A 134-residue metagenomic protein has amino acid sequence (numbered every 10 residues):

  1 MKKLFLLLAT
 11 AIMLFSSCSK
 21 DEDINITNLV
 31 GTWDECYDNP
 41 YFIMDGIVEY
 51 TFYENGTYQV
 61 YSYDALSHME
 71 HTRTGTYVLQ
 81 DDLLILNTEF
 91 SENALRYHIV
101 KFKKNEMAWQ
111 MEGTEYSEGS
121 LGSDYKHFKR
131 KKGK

Functional and structural regions predicted by a protein language model:
M1-K2, S19: N-terminal hydrophobic targeting signals that begin at the initiator methionine
K2-L8: Sec-dependent signal peptide recognition, specifically the positively charged N-region followed immediately by
L14-S17: C-terminal motif of bacterial Sec signal peptides marking the signal peptidase cleavage site
S19-T74, V78-K134: Lipid interaction determinants
